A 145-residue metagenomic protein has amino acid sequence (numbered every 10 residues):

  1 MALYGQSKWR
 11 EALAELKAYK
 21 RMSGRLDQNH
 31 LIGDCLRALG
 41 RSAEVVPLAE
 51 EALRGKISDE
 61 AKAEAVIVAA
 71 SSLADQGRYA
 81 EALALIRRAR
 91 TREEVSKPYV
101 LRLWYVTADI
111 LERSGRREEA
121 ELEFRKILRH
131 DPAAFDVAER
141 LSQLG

Functional and structural regions predicted by a protein language model:
K17-G24, E51-D59, R90-S96, K126-D131: Solenoid-like repeat scaffolds
S23-L31, E60-I67, K97-W104: Generic helix N-cap/helix-start motif at coil->alpha-helix transitions
G55, L83-T91, R116-F135, S142: TPR/TPR-like (Sel1-like) alpha-helical repeat modules
